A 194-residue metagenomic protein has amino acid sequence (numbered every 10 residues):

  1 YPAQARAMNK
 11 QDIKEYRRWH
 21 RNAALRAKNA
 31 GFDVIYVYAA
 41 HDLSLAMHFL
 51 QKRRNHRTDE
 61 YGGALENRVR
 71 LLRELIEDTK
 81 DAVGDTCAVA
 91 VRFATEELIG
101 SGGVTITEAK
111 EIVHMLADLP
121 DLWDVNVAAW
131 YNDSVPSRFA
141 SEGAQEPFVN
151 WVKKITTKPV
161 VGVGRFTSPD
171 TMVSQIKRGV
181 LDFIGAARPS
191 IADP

Functional and structural regions predicted by a protein language model:
Y1-P194: Flavin-dependent oxidoreductase catalytic cores
